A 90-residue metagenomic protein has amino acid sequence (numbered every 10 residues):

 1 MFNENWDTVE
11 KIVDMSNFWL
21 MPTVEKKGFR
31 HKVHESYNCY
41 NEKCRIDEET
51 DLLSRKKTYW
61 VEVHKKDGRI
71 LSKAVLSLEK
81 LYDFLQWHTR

Functional and structural regions predicted by a protein language model:
M1-C39: Negatively charged, low-complexity tracts enriched in Asp/Glu with abundant Ser/Thr
F2, W87-R90: Short acidic DE-rich linear segments
E10-V13, E79-Q86: Residue-level detector of alpha-helical secondary structure
C39-N41, D67-G68: Glycine-centered tight beta-turn/hairpin loop motif at sheet-sheet or coil-to-beta transitions
D47-G68: Short aromatic-glycine-(Arg/Gly/Cys) micro-motifs in beta-strand/loop hairpins
T50-L52, L76-Y82: A short, sequence-level motif marking secondary-structure junctions
D67-E79: A short, exposed loop/beta-hairpin motif centered on an aromatic-Gly-Thr core
